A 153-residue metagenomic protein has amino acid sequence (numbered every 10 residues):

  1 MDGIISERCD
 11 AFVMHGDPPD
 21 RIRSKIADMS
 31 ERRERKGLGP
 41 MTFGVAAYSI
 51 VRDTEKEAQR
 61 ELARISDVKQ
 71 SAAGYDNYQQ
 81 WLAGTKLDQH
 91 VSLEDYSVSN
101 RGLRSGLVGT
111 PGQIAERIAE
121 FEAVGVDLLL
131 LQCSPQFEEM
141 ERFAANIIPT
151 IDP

Functional and structural regions predicted by a protein language model:
M1-D2, D20-R21, V51-T54, Q136-M140: Flexible loop/turn segments at secondary-structure boundaries
M1-G3, F12-V13: Loop-centered beta-sheet repeat module
D2-S6, A119: Alpha-helical segments flanking ligand/cofactor-binding loops in enzyme cores
E7-R8, V124: Structural motif
D10-M14, M41-Y48, L129-Q132: Hydrophobic faces of well-ordered beta-strands that scaffold small-molecule active sites in alpha/beta enzyme cores
D17-A123: An alpha-helical appendage that flanks or caps ligand/catalytic pockets
I22-R32, Q136-P153: C-terminal helical cap(s) of enzyme catalytic domains, especially alpha/beta-barrels
R104-V108, L130-C133, E138: Outer-membrane beta-barrel pore domains
